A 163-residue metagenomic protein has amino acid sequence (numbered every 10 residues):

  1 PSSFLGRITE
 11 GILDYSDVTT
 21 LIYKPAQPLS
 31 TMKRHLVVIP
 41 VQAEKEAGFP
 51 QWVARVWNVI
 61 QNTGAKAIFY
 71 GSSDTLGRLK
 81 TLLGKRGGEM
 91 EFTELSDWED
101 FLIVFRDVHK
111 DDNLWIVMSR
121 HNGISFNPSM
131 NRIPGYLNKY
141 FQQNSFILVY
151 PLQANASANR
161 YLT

Functional and structural regions predicted by a protein language model:
P1-E99, H109-W115, R120-T163: Intrinsically disordered or low-complexity boundary/linker segments at protein termini and domain junctions
D100-V104: Repeated scaffold domains used in trafficking and secretory/extracellular systems, primarily beta-propellers
